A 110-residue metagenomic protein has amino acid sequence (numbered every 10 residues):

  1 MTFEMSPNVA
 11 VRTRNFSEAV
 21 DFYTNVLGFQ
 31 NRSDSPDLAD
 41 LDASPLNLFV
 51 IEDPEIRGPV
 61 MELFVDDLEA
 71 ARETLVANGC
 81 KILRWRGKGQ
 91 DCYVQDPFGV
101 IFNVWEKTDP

Functional and structural regions predicted by a protein language model:
M1-V20, N47, P59-L63, T108-P110: N-terminal beta-strand motif that seeds the catalytic metal site of vicinal oxygen chelate
S6-R14, D40, D53-N78, K88-V100: Vicinal oxygen chelate
N15-Q30, L75: Amphipathic alpha-helical segments
S17-V20, T24, N47-L48, D91 (+1 more regions): Secondary-structure boundary/capping motif
G28-D34, G79-W85: Short secondary-structure junctions
Q30-P59, I101-K107: Conserved short beta-strand elements that form part of the metal-binding/catalytic scaffold of enzyme active sites
